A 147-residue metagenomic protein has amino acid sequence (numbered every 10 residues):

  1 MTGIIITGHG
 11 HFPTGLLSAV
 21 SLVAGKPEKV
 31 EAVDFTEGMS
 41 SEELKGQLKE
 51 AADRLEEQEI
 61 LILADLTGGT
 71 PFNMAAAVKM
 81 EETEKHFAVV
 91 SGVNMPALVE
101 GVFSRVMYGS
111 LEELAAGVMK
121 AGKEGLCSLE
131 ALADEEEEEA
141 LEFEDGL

Functional and structural regions predicted by a protein language model:
M1-L147: N-terminal loops that bind phosphate or other acidic moieties and the adjacent beta-alpha structural core
